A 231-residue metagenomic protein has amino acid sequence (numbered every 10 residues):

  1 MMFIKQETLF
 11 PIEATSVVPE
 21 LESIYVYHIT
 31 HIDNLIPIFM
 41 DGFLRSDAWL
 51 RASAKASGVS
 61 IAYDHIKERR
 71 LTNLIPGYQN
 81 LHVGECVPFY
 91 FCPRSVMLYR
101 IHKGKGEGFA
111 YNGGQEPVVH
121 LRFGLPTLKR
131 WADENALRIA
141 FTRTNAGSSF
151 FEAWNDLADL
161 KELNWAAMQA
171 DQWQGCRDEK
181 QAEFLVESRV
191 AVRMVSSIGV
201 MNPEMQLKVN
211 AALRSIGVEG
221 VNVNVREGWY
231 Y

Functional and structural regions predicted by a protein language model:
M2-Y231: Active-site-proximal loop/hinge segments that shape catalytic or ion-binding/gating pockets
